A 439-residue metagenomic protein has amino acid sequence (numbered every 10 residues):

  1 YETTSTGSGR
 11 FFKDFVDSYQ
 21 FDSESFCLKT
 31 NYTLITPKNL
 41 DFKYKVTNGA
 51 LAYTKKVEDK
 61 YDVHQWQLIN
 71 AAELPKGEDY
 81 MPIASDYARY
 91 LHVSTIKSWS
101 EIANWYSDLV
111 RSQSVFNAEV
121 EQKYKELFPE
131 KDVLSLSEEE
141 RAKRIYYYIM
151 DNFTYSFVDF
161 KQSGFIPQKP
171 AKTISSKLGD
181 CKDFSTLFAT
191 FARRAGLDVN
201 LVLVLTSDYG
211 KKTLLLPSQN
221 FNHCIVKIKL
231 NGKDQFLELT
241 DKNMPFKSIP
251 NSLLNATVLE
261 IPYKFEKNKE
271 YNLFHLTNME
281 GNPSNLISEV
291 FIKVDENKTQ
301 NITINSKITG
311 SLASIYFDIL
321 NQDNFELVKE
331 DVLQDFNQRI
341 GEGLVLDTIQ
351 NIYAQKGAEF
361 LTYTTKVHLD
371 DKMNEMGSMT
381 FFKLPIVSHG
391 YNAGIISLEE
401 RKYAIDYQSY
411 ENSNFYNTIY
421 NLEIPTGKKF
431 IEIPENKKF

Functional and structural regions predicted by a protein language model:
Y1-F439: A sensor for short, sequence-defined functional sites
